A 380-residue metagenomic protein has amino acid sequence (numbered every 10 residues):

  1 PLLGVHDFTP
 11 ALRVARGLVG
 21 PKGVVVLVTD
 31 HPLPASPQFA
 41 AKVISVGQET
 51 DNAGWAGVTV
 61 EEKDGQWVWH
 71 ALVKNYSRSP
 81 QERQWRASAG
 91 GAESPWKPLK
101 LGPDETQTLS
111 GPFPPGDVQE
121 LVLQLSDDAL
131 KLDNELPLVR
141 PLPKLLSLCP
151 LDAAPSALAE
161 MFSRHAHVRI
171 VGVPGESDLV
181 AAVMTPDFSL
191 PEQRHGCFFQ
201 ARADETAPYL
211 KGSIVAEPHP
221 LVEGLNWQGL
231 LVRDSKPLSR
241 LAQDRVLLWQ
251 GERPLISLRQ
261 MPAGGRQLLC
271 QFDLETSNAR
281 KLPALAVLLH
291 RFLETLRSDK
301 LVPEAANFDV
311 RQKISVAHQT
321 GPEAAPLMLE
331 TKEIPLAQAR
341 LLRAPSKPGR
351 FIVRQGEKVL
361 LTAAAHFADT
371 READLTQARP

Functional and structural regions predicted by a protein language model:
P1-K22, D51-G57: Von Willebrand factor
V19, G23, P32-Q48, E120-P141 (+2 more regions): Short, structured interface segments
H31-W67, Q81: VWA/integrin I-like adhesion module and closely mimicked acidic/polar interface patches used
P34-K42, A154-K300, F351: Acidic, S/T/G-rich, low-cysteine, solvent-exposed domains in lumenal/extracellular/periplasmic regions of secretory
T50-T59, P137-E160, E205-P208, L301-F308 (+2 more regions): Low-complexity, Pro/Ser/Thr- and charge-rich linker/hinge segments at domain boundaries
Q66-K100, D104-P112, V118-Q124, S315-Q338 (+1 more regions): Beta-strand-rich binding/interaction modules
V118, Q124-M184, A368-A373: Aromatic-Pro/Gly-enriched surface loop or interdomain linker that acts as a lid/target-recognition segment
K144, Q260-N278, L282-P380: Membrane-embedded catalytic interface detector for glycan/lipid assembly enzymes
